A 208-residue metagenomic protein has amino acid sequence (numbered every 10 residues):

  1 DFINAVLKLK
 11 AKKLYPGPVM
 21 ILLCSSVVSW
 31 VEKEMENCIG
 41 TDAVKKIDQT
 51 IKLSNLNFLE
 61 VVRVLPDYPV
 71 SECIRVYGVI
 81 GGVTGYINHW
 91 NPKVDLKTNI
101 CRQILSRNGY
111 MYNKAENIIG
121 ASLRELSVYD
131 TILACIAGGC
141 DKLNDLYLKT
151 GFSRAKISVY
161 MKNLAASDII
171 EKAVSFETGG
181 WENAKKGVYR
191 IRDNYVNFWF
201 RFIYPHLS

Functional and structural regions predicted by a protein language model:
D1: Conserved nucleotide-sensing/catalytic segment adjacent to the nucleotide-binding pocket in NTP-handling enzymes
A5-G40: Sensor-1/coupling segment of RecA-like P-loop NTPase cores
L7, I74, N144: Residues within the helices of the helix-turn-helix
E32-V128, L133: Interdomain motor-coupling "hinge/lid" segment immediately C-terminal to the ATP-binding subdomain of NTP-driven enzymes
P92, T98-S208: Accessory nucleic acid-recognition modules appended to NTPase machines
